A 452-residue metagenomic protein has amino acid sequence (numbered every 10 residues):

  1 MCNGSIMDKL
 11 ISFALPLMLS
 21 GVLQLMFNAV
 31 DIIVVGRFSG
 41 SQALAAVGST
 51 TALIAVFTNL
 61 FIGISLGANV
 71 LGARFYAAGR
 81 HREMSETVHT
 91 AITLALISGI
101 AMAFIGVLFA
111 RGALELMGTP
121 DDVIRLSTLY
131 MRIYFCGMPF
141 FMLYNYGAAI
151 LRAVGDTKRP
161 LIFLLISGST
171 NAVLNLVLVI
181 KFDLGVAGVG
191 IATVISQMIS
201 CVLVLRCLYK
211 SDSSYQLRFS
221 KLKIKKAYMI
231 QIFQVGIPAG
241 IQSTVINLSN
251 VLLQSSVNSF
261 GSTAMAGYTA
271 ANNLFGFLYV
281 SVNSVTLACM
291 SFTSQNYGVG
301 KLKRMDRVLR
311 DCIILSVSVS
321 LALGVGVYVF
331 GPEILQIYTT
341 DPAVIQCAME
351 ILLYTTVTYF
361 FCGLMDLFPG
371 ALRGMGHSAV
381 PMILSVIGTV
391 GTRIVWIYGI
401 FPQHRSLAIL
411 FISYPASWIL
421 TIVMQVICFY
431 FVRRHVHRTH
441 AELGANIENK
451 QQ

Functional and structural regions predicted by a protein language model:
M1-A14, G72-G137, K181-I237, T293-T358 (+1 more regions): Short alpha-helical transmembrane segments in multi-pass integral membrane proteins
N3, M7-M26, V30, L53-L60 (+8 more regions): Residue-level signal for short hydrophobic patches within transmembrane helices of multi-pass membrane transporters
S12-D31, I133, Y144, S167 (+5 more regions): Transmembrane helical elements of multi-pass membrane transporters/channels
L17, G21, I33, V70 (+15 more regions): Transmembrane alpha-helix boundary and packing residues in multipass membrane permease domains and related
M26-A45, L114-D121, V177-L184, T244-F277 (+3 more regions): Helix-terminus/linker motif at the lipid-water interface of multi-pass membrane proteins
L44-F104, F141-P160, G267-V325, V329-G331 (+2 more regions): Small-residue-rich hydrophobic transmembrane alpha-helices
V56-N59, N171-N175, C201-L205, F277-V280 (+3 more regions): Hydrophobic transmembrane alpha-helices of multi-pass small-molecule transporters
S65, Y134-R152, P160-N171, V189-V204 (+4 more regions): Short runs within selected transmembrane alpha-helices of multi-pass transporters and secretion channels
